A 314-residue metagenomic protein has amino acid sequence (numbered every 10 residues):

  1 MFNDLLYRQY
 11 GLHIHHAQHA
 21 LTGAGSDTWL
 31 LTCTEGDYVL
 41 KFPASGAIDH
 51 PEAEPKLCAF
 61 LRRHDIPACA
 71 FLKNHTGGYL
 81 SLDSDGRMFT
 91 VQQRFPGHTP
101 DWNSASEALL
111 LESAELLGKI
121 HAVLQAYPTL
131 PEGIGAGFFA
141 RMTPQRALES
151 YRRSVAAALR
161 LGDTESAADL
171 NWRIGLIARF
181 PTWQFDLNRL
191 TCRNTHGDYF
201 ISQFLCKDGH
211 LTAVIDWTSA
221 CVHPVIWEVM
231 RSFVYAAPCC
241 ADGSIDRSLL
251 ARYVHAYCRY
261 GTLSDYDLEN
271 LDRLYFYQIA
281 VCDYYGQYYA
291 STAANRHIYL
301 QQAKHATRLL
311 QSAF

Functional and structural regions predicted by a protein language model:
F2-D4, T129, E149-G197: An alpha-helical support segment within catalytic cores of ATP-dependent transferases
Q9-T32: ATP-binding glycine-rich phosphate-binding loop
S26-T32, V39, R179-W227: Active-site acidic catalytic loop and adjacent metal/ATP-binding pocket of ATP-dependent phosphoryl transfer enzymes
C33-P131: ATP-binding pocket architecture of kinase catalytic cores
F89-W102, R153-A156, Y277-A293: A glycine-centered beta->alpha junction motif in the catalytic cores of kinase/phosphotransferase enzymes
E107-S166: A cross-family kinase active-site recognition segment
I226-T262, F276-A293: Active-site activation/catalytic loop segments of kinase-like enzymes and analogous catalytic loops in related
V281-F314: ATP/Mg2+ or Mg2+-diphosphate-binding catalytic cores that bind nucleotide phosphates or diphosphates via glycine-rich
